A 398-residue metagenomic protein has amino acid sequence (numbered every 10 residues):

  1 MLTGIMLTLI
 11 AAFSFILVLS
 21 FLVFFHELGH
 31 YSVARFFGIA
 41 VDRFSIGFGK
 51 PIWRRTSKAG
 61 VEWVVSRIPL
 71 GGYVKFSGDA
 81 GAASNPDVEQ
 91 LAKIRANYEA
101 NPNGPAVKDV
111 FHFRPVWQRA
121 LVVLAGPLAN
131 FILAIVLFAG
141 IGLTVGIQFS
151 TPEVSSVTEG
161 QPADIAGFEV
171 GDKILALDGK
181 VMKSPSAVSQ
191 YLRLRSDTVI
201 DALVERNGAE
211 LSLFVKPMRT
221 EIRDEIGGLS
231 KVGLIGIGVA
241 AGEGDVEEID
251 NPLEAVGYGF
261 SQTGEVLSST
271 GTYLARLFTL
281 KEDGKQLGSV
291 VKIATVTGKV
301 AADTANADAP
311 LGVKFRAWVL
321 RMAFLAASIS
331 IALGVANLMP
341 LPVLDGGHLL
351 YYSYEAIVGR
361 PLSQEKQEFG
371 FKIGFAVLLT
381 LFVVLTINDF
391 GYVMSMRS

Functional and structural regions predicted by a protein language model:
L2, N101-W117, I222-L333, L350-I373 (+1 more regions): Functional transmembrane alpha-helices
L7, A11-F15, R114-V123, N130 (+1 more regions): Residue-level signature of transmembrane alpha-helical entry/exit and packing/kink sites in multi-pass membrane
L7-E99, A336-V358: Small-residue-rich helix-interface/hinge motifs
H26-G29, V65, G126, A163 (+9 more regions): Terminal peptide-recognition signature
F36, G72, F76, A92-S156 (+2 more regions): Internal alpha-helical transmembrane segments
F37-D42, G146-D164, V393-S398: Alpha-helical transmembrane signal-anchor/signal-peptide segments
A163-P185, G257, T263: Conserved PDZ fold ligand-binding element
E169, L175-A176, Q190-K231: PDZ-domain C-terminal substructure recognizer with occasional recognition of PDZ-binding tails
